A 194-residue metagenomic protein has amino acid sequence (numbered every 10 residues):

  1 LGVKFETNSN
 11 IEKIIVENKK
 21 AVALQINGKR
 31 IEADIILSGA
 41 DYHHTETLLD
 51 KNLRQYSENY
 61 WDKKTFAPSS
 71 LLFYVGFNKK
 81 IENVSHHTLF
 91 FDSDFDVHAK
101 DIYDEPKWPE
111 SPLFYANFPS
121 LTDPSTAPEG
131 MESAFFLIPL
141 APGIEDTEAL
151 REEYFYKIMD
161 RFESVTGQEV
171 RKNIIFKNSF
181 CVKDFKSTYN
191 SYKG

Functional and structural regions predicted by a protein language model:
L1, N8, S191-G194: Active-site/ligand-binding neighborhood in enzyme catalytic cores
L1, R161-F162: Residues within well-ordered alpha helices
V3, N10-A127: Mid-domain catalytic core of redox enzymes that form a hydrophobic substrate pocket/lid adjacent to a catalytic redox
K4-E6, I175: General small-molecule cofactor/ligand-binding pocket signal
I14, D123-M131, K183-G194: FAD-binding beta-loop-beta segment adjacent to the flavin cofactor pocket
H43, T47, P128-R161: Conserved FAD/dinucleotide-binding core of flavoprotein oxidoreductases
P109-Y115, Q168-G194: A glycine-rich dinucleotide-binding beta-alpha-beta segment and adjacent secondary-structure elements that constitute
E163, G167: C-terminal substrate/ligand-recognition segments
